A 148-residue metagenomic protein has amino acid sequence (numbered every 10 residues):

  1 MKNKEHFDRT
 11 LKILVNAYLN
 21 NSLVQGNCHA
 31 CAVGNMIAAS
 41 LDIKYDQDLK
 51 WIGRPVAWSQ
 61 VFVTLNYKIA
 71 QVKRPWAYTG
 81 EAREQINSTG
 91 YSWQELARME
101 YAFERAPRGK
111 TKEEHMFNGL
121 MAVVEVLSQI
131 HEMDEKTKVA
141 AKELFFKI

Functional and structural regions predicted by a protein language model:
M1-A30, I37-I148: Domain-length accessory/inserted modules outside core catalytic folds
